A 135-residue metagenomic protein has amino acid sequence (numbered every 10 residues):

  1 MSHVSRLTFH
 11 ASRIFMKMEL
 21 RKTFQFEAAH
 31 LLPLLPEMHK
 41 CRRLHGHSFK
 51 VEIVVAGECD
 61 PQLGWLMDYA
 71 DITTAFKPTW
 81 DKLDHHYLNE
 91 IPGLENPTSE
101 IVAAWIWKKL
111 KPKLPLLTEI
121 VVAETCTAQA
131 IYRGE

Functional and structural regions predicted by a protein language model:
M1-I14: Short, basic, low-complexity termini and linkers enriched in Ser/Thr/Gly/Pro that act as targeting/leader peptides
F15-E135: Charge-rich, low-complexity N-terminal segments
